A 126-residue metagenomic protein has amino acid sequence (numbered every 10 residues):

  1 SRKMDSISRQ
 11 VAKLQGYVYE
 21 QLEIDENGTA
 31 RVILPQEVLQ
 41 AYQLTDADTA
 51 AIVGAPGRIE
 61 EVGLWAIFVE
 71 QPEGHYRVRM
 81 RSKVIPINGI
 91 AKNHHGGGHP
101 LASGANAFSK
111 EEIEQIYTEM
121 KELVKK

Functional and structural regions predicted by a protein language model:
S1-K126: Hydrophobic helix-and-loop "lid/oligomerization" segment in the mid-to-C-terminal part of catalytic domains
